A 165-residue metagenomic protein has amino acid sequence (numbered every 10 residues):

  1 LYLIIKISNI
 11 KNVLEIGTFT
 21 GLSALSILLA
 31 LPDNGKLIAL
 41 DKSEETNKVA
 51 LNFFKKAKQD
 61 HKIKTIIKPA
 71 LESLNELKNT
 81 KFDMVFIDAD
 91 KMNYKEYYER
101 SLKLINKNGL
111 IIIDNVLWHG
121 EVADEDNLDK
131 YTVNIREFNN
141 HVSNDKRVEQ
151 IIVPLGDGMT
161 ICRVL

Functional and structural regions predicted by a protein language model:
Y2-L165: S-adenosylmethionine/decaboxylated-SAM
